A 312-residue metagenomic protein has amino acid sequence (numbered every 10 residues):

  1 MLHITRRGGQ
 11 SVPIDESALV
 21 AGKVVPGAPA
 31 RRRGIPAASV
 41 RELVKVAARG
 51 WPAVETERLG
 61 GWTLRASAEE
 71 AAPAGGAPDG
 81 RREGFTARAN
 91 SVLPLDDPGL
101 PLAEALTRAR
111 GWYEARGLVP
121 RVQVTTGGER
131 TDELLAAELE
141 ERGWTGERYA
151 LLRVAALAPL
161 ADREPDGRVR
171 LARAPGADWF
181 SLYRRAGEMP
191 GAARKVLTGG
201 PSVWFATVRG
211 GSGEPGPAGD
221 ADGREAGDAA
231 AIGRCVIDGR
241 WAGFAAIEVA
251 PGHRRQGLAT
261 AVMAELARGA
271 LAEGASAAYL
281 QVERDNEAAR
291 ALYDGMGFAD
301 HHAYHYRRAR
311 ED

Functional and structural regions predicted by a protein language model:
M1-R6, Q10-W112: N-terminal charged segments
T63-L64, E70-A72, L102-R184, E188 (+2 more regions): Acyl-donor-binding surface of acyltransferase catalytic domains
L102-R110, A246-P251, R255-A272, A291-G295: Conserved acetyl-CoA-binding loop-helix of GNAT-fold acetyltransferases
R116-T126, A270-Q281: Conserved GNAT acetyl-CoA-binding A-motif
Q123-T131, P251, L280-R290, R307-D312: Conserved beta-strand-loop-alpha-helix junction that forms the acyl-donor binding cleft
E129-W144, T260, R284-A303: Conserved active-site alpha-helix within GNAT-family acetyltransferase domains
T145-A155, Q281, D294, A299-D312: Conserved catalytic-core motifs of GNAT/GCN5-like acyltransferases
R163-A246: Flexible, substrate/cofactor-facing loop regions flanked by secondary structure within enzyme catalytic domains
